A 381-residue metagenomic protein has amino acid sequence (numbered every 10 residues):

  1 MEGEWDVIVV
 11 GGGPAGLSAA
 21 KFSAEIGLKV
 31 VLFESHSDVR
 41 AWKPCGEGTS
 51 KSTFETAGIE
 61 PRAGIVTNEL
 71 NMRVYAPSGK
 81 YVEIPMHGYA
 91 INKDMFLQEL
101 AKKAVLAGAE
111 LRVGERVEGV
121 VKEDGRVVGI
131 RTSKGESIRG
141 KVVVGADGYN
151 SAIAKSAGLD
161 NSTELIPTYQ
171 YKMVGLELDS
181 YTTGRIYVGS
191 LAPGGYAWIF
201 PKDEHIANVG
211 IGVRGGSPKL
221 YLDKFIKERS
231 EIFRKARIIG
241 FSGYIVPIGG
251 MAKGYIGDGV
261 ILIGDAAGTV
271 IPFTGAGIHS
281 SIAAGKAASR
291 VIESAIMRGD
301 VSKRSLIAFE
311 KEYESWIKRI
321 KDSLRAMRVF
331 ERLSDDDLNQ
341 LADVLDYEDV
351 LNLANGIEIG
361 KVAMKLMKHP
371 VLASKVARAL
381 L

Functional and structural regions predicted by a protein language model:
E2-A15: Beta1/beta-strand and adjacent pyrophosphate-binding region of the FAD-binding site in flavoprotein oxidoreductases
I8, A24-P44: Glycine-rich FAD pyrophosphate-binding loop
L32, G145, I263: Generic enzyme active-site microenvironment
S35-R73: N-terminal FAD cofactor-binding segment of flavoenzymes
E83-K103, V213-Y221: Short beta-strand to alpha-helix junction loop
K103-K235, A252: Predominantly flavin-linked oxidoreductase catalytic cores and closely associated redox partners
V117-G119, S137, S217-V291, I296-M297: FAD/FMN-dependent oxidoreductases across multiple families
E293-L381: C-terminal helical "tail/cap" subdomain of flavin- and related membrane-associated enzymes
